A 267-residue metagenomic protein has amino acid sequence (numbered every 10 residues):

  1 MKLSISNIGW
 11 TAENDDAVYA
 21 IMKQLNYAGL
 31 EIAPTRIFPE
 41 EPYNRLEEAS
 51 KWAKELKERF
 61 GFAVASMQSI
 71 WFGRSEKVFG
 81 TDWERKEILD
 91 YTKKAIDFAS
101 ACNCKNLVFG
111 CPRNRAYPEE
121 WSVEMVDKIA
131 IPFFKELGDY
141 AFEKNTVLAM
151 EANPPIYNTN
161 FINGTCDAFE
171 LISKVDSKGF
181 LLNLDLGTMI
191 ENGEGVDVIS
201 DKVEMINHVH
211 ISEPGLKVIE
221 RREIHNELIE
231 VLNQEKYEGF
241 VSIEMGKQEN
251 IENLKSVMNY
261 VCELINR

Functional and structural regions predicted by a protein language model:
M1-S4, G9-N26, E58, L89 (+2 more regions): Histidine-acidic metal/acid-base catalytic patches
D16-A17, E58-R59, E76-L181: Active-site acidic/histidine proton-transfer and metal-coordination neighborhood in alpha/beta enzyme cores
L25, L30-R36, A65-R74, C111-P112: Short, conserved active-site loops that position catalytic residues or coordinate cofactors/metal ions across diverse
A28-G29, A63, K105, V147 (+1 more regions): Residue-level detector of anion-binding/catalytic polar loops
A33-K54, Y117: Glycine-rich, proline-tolerant flexible connector loops at the mouths of alpha/beta enzymes
R36-E41, G73-F79, R115-E120, I156-N158 (+2 more regions): A short acidic, helix-capping loop that chelates divalent metal ions and anchors anionic groups
E48-R59, F133-A141, V198-D201, E227-L232: Catalytic-core regions built around general acid/base machinery
